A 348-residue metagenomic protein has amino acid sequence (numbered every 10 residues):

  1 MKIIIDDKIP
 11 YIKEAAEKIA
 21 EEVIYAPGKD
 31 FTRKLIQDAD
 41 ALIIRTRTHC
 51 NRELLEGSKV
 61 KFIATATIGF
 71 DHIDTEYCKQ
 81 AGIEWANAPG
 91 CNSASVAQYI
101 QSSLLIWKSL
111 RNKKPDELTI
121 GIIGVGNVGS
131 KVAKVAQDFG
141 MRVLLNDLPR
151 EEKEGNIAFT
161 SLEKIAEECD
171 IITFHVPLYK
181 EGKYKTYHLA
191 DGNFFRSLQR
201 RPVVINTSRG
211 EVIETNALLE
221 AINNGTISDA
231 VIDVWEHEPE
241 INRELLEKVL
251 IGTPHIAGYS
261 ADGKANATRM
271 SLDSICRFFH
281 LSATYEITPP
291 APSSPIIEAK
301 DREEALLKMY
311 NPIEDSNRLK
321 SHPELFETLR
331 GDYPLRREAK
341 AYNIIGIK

Functional and structural regions predicted by a protein language model:
M1-A39: N-terminal glycine-/charge-rich "phosphate-binding" loop or analogous flexible N-terminal tail
D6, I44-R45, A66, T173-L178 (+1 more regions): Short, well-ordered coil/turn residues at beta-beta hairpins and beta-strand->alpha-helix junctions within
D7, A97, D116-Q137: Glycine-rich adenosine-cofactor-binding loop
P10, D138-G155: NAD(P)-binding Rossmann-fold cofactor-contacting core
D40-N112: Phosphate/diphosphate ligand-binding glycine-rich loop within oxidoreductases
C50-E53, E151-R243: Rossmann-like adenosine-cofactor binding region
A97-K113, Q137-M141, R269-F278: Oxidoreductase and adenylate-handling cofactor-binding alpha/beta cores
R201, S208-K348: Rossmann-like dinucleotide-binding domain for NAD(H)/NADP(H)
